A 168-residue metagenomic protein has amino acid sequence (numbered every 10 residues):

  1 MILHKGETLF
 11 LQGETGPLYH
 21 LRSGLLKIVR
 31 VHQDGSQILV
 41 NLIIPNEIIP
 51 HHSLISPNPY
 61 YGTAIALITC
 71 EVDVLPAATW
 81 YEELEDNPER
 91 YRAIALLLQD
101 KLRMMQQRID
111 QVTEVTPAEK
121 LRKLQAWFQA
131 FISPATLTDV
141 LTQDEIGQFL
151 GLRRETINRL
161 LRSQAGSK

Functional and structural regions predicted by a protein language model:
M1-I2, E7, Q33-I49: Short acidic-glycine-tyrosine-enriched beta hairpin
M1-S23: Regulatory nucleotide-sensing modules
T8, L25-R30, I48, E71-V72: Short beta-strand segments in beta-sandwich/barrel cores
I28-V29, H51, G62-A66, F149: Short beta-strand His + acidic residue motifs that chelate non-heme Fe in jelly-roll/DSBH and cupin folds
L42, V74, V140: Short aromatic/basic micro-patch
I55-A78: Ligand-binding loop in jelly-roll beta-barrel domains
T79-T116: A small-molecule sensor/coupling module
K120, L124-K168: Phosphate-/nucleic-acid-contacting segments
